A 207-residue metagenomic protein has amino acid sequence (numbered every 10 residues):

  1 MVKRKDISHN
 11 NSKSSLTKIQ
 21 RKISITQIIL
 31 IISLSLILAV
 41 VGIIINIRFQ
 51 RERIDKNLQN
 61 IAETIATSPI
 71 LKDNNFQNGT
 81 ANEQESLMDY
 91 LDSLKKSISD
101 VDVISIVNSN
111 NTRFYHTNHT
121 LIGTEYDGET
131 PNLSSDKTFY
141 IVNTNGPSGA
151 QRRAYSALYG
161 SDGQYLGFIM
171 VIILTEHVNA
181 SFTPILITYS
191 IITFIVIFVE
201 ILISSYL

Functional and structural regions predicted by a protein language model:
M1-I29, K56, E63: N-terminal sensory and localization modules of signal-transduction and trafficking proteins
K13-I45, F194-Y206: Extreme N-terminal signal-anchor transmembrane helix of membrane signaling/transducer proteins, especially in bacteria
S24-I29, G42-L58, A62, N75 (+6 more regions): Juxtamembrane interface helices immediately C-terminal to a transmembrane segment
D55-M88, S109-F114: Extracellular/periplasmic ligand-binding regions of membrane signal-transduction receptors
D92-R113: Short N-terminal helix-loop-first-beta-strand/juxtamembrane motif that initiates sensory/input modules
T112, H116-G149: Extracytoplasmic/periplasmic sensor domains and loops in membrane signaling proteins
S148-Q151, G160-D162, M170-Y189: Helix-start (N-cap) segments at beta->loop->alpha junctions that couple sensory/regulatory domains to adjoining helices
Y165: Glycine-rich acetyl-CoA-binding "A-motif" of GNAT/NAT acetyltransferases
